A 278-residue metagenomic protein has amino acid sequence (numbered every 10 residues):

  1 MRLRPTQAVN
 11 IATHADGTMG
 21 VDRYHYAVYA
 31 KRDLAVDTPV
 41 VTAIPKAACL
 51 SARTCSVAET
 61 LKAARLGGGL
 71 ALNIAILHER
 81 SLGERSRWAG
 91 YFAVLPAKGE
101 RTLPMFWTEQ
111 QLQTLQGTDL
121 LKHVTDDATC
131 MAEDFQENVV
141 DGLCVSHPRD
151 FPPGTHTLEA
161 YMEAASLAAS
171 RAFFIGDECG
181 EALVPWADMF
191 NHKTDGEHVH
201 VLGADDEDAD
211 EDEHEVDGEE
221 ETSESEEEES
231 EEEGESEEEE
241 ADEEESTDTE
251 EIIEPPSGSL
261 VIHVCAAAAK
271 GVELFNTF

Functional and structural regions predicted by a protein language model:
M1-A47, S51-S56, G90-F278: Long, positively charged leader/targeting segments at protein N-termini
A52-G67: Short, compositionally biased
S81: Phosphate/adenylate-binding glycine loop and adjacent helical scaffold
